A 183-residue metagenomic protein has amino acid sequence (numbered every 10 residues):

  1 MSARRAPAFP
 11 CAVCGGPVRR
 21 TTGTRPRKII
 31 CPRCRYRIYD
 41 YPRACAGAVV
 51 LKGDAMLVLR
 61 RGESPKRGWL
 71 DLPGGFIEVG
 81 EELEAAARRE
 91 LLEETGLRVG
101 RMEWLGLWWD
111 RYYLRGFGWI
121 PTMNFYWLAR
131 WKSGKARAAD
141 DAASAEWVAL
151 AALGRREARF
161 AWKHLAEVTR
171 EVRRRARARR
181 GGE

Functional and structural regions predicted by a protein language model:
M1-A6, I120, K135-E183: Nudix hydrolase/Nudix homology domain
S2-G47: Acidic, metal-coordinating catalytic segment for phosphate/diphosphate chemistry, firing primarily on the Nudix
F9, A44-A46, D54, M123-F125 (+1 more regions): Change "...and in nucleic-acid phosphodiester-cleaving endonucleases..." to "...and in nucleic-acid processing enzymes
T21-T22, R98-L107: A short coil-to-beta-strand element that immediately follows conserved catalytic motifs
D40-P42, K66-W69, F117-M123, A139-A142: A generic structural micro-feature
V50-L51, V58, A129-W131, W147: Conserved hydrophobic "DFG−1" position in protein kinase catalytic cores
L51-E93: Conserved Nudix-box catalytic region and its N-terminal flanking loop in Nudix hydrolases and closely related
W108-K135: Active-site-adjacent beta-strand/loop module that shapes the phosphate/pyrophosphate-binding cleft
